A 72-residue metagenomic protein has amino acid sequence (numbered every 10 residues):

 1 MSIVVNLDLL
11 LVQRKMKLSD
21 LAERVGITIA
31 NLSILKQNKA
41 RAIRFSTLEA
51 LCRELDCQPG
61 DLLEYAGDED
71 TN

Functional and structural regions predicted by a protein language model:
M1-M16: A short, Lys/Arg-rich alpha-helix, primarily the initiator
N6, N31-I34, T47, D61: Residue-level recognition of specific faces of alpha-helices
D8, S19, E49: Residues within the helices of the helix-turn-helix
L9, I34, L63-N72: Short, charged recognition helix plus adjacent turn of helix-turn-helix-like nucleic-acid-binding domains
V12, E23, R53: Alpha-helical residues within the helix-turn-helix
M16-I34: Short alpha-helical DNA-recognition segment
K39-A50: Short, basic-rich loop-to-helix N-cap that marks the start of a DNA-contacting helix
